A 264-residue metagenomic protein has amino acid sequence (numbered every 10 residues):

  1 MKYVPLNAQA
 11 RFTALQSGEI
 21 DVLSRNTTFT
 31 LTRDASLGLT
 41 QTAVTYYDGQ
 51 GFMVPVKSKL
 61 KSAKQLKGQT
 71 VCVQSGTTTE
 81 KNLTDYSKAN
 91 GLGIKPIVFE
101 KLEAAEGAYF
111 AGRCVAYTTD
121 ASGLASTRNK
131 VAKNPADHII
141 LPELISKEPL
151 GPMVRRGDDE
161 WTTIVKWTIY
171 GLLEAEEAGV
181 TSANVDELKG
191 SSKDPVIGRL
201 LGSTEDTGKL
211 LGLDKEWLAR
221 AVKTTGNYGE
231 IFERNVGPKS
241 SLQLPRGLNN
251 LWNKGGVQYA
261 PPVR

Functional and structural regions predicted by a protein language model:
M1-L6, R25, P96, G179-V185: Surface-exposed patches in mature extracellular/periplasmic domains of secreted proteins
M1-T13, P96-A111: Short helix-initiation/N-cap motifs at beta->coil->alpha
K2-Q65, S122-S146, Y259-P262: Acidic, polar ligand-binding/catalytic clefts
T13, S17, G51-F52, K64 (+4 more regions): Solvent-exposed, polar/charged alpha-helical surfaces in well-ordered, non-transmembrane soluble domains, broadly
Q16-R25, Q69-C72, F110-T119: Alpha-to-beta junction loops
T28, D48-E106: Bilobed "Venus flytrap"/periplasmic-binding protein-like clamshell domains and structurally analogous long
K57-L60, K64, Q69-T70, T77 (+4 more regions): Extended ligand-binding regions for polar small-molecule ligands
E233-R264: Conserved C-terminal helix/tail region of periplasmic/extracytoplasmic solute-binding proteins
